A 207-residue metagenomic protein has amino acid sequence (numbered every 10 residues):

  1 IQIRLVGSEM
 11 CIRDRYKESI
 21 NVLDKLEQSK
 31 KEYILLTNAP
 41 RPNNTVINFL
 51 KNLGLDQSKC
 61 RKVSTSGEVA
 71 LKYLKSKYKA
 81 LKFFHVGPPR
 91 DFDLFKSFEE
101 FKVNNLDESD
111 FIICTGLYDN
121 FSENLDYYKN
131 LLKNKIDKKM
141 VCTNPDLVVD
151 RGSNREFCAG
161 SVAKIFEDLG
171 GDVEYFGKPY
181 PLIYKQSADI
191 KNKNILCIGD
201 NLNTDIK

Functional and structural regions predicted by a protein language model:
I1-G7, C11-I12: Single conserved hydrophobic/aromatic residue that forms the stacking wall/gate of nucleotide- or nucleobase-binding
R13-L35, P42-T45, R61-L71, S76 (+4 more regions): Short, acidic loop-to-helix structural element flanking the phosphoryl-transfer center in phosphate-processing enzymes
R41-L53: Metal-dependent catalytic neighborhoods of phosphoester/phosphodiester hydrolases
S76-E99: Short, charged N-terminal beta->alpha structural module
F84, D110-T115, V141, L196-I198: Structural motif
H85-V86, E174-I206: Conserved Lys-Pro-Asp/Glu-containing loop-to-beta segment of HAD-superfamily phosphomonoesterases, centered on
E99-F111: Short acidic low-complexity segments
T143-L182: Glycine/Thr-rich beta-alpha phosphate-binding loop at enzyme active sites
